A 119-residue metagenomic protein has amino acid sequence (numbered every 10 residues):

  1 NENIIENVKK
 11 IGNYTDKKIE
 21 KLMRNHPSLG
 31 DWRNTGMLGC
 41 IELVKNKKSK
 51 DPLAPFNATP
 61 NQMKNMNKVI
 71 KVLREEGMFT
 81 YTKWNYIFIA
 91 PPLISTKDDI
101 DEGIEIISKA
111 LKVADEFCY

Functional and structural regions predicted by a protein language model:
N1-Y119: Conserved N-terminal phosphate-binding loop of PLP-dependent enzymes in the Aspartate aminotransferase
